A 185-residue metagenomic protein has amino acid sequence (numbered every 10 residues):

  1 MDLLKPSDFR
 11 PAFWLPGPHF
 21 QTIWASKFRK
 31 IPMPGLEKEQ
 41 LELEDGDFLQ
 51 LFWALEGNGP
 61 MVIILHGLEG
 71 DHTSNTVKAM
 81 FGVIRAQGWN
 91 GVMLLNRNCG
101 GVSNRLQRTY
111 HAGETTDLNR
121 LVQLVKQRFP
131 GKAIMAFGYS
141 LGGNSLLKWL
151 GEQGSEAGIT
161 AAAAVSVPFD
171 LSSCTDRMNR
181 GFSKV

Functional and structural regions predicted by a protein language model:
P18-E56: N-terminal cap/lid segment of alpha/beta-hydrolase-fold proteins
G59-G67: Short beta-strand element of the alpha/beta-hydrolase
G67-H72, G91: Serine-hydrolase catalytic-loop signature spanning alpha/beta hydrolases and amidase-signature enzymes
E69, R97-G100, F169: Alpha/beta-hydrolase active-site loop signature
T76-M93: Short amphipathic alpha-helix adjacent to the substrate-entry channel of hydrolases
V83, R97-M135: Catalytic nucleophile-loop/oxyanion-hole region of alpha/beta-hydrolase and closely related hydrolase-like folds
Q127-V185: Alpha/beta-hydrolase-fold enzymes
